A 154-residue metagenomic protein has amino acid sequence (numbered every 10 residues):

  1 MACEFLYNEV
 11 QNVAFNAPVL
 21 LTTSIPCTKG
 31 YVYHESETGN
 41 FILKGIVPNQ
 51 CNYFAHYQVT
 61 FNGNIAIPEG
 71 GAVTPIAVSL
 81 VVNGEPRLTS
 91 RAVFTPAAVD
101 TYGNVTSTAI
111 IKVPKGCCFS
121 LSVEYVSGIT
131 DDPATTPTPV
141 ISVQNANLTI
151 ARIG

Functional and structural regions predicted by a protein language model:
M1-G154: Extracellular jelly-roll beta-sandwich "head" domains, especially the C-terminal globular C1q domain
